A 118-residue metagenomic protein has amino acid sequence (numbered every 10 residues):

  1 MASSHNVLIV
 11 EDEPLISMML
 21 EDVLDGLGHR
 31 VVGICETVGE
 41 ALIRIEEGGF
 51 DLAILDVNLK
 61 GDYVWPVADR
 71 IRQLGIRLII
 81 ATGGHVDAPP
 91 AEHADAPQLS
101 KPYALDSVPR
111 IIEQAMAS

Functional and structural regions predicted by a protein language model:
M1-N6, P90, A104-S118: Non-catalytic signal-transmission and effector/linker regions of two-component phosphorelay proteins
E11: Conserved acidic carboxylate
P14-G33: Two-component/phosphorelay signaling modules centered on CheY-like receiver
I34-L52: Acidic, metal-coordinating helix/loop segments flanking the phosphotransfer/catalytic sites of two-component signaling
D56: Active-site residues of response regulator receiver
D62-I76: Short amphipathic alpha-helix used as the core "switch/output" element in two-component signaling
I79-G83: Hydrophobic/aromatic residues positioned on beta-strands within the core alpha/beta folds
K101: A Lys-centered signature of the CheY-like receiver
